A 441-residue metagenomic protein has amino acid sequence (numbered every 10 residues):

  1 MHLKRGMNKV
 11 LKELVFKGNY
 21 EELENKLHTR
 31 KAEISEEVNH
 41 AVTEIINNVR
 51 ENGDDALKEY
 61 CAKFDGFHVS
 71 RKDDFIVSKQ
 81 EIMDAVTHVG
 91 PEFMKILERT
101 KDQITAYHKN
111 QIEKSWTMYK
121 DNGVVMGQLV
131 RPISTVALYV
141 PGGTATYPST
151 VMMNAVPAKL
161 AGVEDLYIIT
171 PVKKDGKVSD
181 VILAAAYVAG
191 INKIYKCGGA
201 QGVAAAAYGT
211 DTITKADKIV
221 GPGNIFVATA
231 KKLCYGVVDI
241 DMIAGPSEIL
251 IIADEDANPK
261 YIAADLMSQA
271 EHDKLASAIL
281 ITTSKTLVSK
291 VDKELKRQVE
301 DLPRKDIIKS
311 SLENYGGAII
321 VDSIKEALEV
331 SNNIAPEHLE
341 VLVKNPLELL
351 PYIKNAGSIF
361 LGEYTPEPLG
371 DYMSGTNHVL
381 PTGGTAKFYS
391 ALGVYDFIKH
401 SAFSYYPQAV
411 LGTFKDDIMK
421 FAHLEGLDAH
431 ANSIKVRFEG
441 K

Functional and structural regions predicted by a protein language model:
H2-S134: N-terminal Rossmann-like NAD(P)+-binding subdomain of aldehyde/semialdehyde dehydrogenases
E113-M118, D239, A276-I281, D301-L312 (+3 more regions): Flexible, glycine/charged-enriched surface loops at secondary-structure junctions
M118-A184: Conserved small-residue-rich beta-alpha loop and adjacent elements that most often cradle the phosphate/pyrophosphate
E164-K173, A278-S284, G362: Short internal beta-strands
G190-Y261, D265-S268, H272-S277: Conserved NAD(P)+-binding/catalytic subdomain of aldehyde/semialdehyde dehydrogenases
P222, M242-A253, Q269-D292, I308-I319 (+3 more regions): Short loop-to-beta-strand entry elements in the cores of soluble alpha/beta enzymes
N333-K441: C-terminal core of ALDH-fold dehydrogenases
